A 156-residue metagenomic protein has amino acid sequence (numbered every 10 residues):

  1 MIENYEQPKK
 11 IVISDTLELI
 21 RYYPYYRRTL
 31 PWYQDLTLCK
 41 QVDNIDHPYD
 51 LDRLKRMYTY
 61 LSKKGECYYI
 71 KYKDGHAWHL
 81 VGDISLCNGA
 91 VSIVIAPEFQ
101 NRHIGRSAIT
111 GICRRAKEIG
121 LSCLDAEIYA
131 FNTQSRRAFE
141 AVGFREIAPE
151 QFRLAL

Functional and structural regions predicted by a protein language model:
M1-R56: A short, well-structured alpha-helix characteristic of acyl/acetyltransferase catalytic modules
E3-Y5, S14, G143-L156: C-terminal "cap" of GNAT-fold acetyltransferases
D46-E66, Y72-D74: Active-site rim helix/loop that mediates acceptor-substrate recognition in acyltransferases
Y69, A77-A90: Conserved beta-strand in the GNAT
K71, A90-R102, I128-Y129: A short, internal acetyl-CoA/4′-phosphopantetheine-binding micro-motif in the GNAT/acyltransferase core
F99, H103-G111: Conserved acetyl-CoA pyrophosphate-binding loop and the N-cap/start of the following alpha-helix in GNAT-like
R106, A130-A148: Conserved active-site alpha-helix within GNAT-family acetyltransferase domains
A116-A130: Conserved GNAT acetyl-CoA-binding A-motif
